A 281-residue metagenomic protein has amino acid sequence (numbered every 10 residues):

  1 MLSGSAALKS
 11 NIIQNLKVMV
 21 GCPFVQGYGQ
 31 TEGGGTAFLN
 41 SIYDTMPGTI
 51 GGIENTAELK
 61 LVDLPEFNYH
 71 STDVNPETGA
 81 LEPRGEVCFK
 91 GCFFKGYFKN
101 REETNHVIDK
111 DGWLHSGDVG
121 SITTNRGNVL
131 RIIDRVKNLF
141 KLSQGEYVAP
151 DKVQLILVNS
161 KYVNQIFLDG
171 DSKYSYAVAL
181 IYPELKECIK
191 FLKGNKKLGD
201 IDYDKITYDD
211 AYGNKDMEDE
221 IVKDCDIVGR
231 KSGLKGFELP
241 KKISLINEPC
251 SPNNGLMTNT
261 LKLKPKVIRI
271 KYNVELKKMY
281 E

Functional and structural regions predicted by a protein language model:
M1-P47, E58, V163: Gly/Ser/Thr-rich phosphate-binding loop
S5, L59, D118, L157 (+2 more regions): Residue-level signal for inorganic ion chemistry
A6-A7, E66, K173, E184-K186 (+1 more regions): Short, internal active-site loops enriched in acidic
G51-T56, L114: Short coil-to-beta-strand transition motifs
V62, S71-V74, G117-V119, S160-E187 (+1 more regions): C-terminal boundary motif of the adenylate-forming
N68-H70, E77-L142: Conserved ATP-binding/catalytic segment of the ANL
F93, I108-L114, V129-V158, C188-K215 (+3 more regions): Adenylate-forming
Q165-F167, V178, F191-K197, V222-E281: Conserved C-terminal "lid"/linker of ANL adenylate-forming enzymes
